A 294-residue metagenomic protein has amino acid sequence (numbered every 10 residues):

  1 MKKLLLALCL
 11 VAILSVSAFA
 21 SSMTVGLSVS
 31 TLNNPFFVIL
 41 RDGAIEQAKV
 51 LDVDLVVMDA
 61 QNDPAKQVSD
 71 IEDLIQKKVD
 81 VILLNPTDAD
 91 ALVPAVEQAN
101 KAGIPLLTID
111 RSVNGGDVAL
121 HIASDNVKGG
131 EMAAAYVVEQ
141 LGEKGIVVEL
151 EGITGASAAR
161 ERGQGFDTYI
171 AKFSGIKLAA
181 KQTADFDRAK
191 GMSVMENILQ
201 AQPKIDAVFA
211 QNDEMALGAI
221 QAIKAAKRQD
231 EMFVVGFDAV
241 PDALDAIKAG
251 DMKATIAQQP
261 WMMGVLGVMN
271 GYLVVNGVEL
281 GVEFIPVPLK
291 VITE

Functional and structural regions predicted by a protein language model:
M1-L5: Positively charged n-region of N-terminal signal peptides that target proteins for export
A7-S17: Bacterial N-terminal signal peptides
M23, L150, T154-A158, Y169-K172 (+1 more regions): Hinge/cleft segment of the Venus flytrap/periplasmic-binding protein
T24-Q47, L51, L55-D73, K77-V79 (+6 more regions): Extracytoplasmic "Venus flytrap"
V25, Q67, I122-V147, R160-E161 (+3 more regions): Hydrophobic alpha-helical segments within soluble ligand-binding/sensing domains
F36-L51, G129-A133, S157-I176, K190 (+4 more regions): Short, solvent-exposed amphipathic alpha-helices that sit in or adjacent to ligand/effector-binding or catalytic
D54, V81, A89-K128, M132 (+5 more regions): Flexible loop/hinge segments that line or gate small-molecule binding clefts
V81-N100, F166, A180, A184-D245: Hydrophobic alpha-helical
